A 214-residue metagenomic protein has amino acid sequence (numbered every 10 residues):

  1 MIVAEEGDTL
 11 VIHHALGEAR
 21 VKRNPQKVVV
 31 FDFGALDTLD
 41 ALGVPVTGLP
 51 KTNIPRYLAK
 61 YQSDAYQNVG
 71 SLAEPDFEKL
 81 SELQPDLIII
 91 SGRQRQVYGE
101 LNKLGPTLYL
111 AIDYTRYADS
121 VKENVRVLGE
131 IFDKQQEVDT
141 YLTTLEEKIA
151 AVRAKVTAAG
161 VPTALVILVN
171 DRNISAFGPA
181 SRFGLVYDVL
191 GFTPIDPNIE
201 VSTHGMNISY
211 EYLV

Functional and structural regions predicted by a protein language model:
M1-F33, Q136-L165: Bacterial Sec-exported substrate-binding components of ABC uptake systems
H13-R20, K60, P106-Y109, R126: Acidic/histidine-rich, surface-exposed loop or edge segments in extracytoplasmic proteins
A15-G17, F33-G34, V44, K51-T52 (+4 more regions): Solvent-exposed coil/turn segments that connect beta secondary-structure elements in extracytoplasmic/periplasmic
K22-P25, D32, L36, D40 (+12 more regions): Extracytoplasmic/secreted envelope proteins and their assembly/folding machinery, especially bacterial periplasmic
K27, D32-K79: A short, structured surface patch at a secondary-structure boundary
V29-D32, A73, S91-Q94, Y114-V121 (+4 more regions): Solvent-exposed, acidic/flexible segments
Y61-L110, K155-D171, S175-V214: Binding-cleft/active-site segments that stabilize strongly anionic ligands or cofactors
V97-D171: Extracytoplasmic substrate-binding proteins
